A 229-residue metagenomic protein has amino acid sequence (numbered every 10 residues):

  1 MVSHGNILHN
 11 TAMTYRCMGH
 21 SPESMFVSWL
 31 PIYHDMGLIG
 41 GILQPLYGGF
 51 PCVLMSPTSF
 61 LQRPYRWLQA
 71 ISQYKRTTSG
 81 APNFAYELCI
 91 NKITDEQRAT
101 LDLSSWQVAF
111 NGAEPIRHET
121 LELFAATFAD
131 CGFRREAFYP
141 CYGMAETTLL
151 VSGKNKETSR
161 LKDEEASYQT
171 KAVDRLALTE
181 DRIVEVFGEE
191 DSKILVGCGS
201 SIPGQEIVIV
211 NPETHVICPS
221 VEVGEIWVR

Functional and structural regions predicted by a protein language model:
M1, M25-F26, F50-V53, R76-S79 (+4 more regions): Beta-sheet entry/capping signal
M1-L8: Conserved AMP-binding A3 loop
H4, W29-I32, L54-F60, Y74-S79 (+2 more regions): Hydrophobic alpha-helical scaffolding
N6, G41, R66-A70, F84-K92 (+2 more regions): Alpha-helical scaffold elements adjacent to nucleotide-binding pockets in ATP/GTP-utilizing enzyme cores
L8-M25, D35-T77, K92-E96, E206: Conserved AMP-binding/adenylation subdomain of ANL enzymes
H9-N10, Y33-G37, L54, L61-Q62 (+4 more regions): Flexible loop/turn segments at secondary-structure boundaries
A99, Q107-A109, I116-R229: Conserved AMP-binding/adenylate-forming
